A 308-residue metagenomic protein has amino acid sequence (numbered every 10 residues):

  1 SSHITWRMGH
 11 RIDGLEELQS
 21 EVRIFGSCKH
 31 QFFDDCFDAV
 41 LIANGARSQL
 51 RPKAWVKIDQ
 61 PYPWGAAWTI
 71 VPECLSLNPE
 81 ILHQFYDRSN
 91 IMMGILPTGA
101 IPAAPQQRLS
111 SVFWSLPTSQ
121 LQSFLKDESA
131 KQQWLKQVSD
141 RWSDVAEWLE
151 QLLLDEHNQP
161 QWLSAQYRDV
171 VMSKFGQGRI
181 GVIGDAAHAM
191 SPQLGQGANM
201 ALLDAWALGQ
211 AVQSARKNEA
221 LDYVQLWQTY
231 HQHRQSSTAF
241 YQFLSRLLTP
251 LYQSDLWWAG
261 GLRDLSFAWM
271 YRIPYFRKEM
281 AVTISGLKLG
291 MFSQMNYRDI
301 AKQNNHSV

Functional and structural regions predicted by a protein language model:
I4-L163: Conserved FAD-binding catalytic core of PHBH/FMO-like flavoproteins
R11, A207, Y275: Residue-level recognition of oxygen-bearing side chains
Q49-P52, R179, R234, R263: Short, cationic motifs built from Arg/Lys/His that form the positively charged side of catalytic pockets
L116-M200, W206-D222: FAD/FMN-dependent oxidoreductases across multiple families
G195, Q210-V308: C-terminal helical "tail/cap" subdomain of flavin- and related membrane-associated enzymes
